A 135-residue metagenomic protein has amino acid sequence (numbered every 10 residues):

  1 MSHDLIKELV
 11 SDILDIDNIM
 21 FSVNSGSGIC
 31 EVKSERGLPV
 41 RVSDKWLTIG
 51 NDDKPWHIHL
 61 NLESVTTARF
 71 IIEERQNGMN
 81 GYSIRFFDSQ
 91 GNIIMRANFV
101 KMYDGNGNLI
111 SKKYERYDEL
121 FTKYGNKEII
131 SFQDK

Functional and structural regions predicted by a protein language model:
M1-E73, N126-K135: N-terminal recruitment modules of adaptor/scaffold proteins
A68-K135: Acidic, Ser/Thr- and proline-rich intrinsically disordered linker/docking segments of eukaryotic scaffolds
